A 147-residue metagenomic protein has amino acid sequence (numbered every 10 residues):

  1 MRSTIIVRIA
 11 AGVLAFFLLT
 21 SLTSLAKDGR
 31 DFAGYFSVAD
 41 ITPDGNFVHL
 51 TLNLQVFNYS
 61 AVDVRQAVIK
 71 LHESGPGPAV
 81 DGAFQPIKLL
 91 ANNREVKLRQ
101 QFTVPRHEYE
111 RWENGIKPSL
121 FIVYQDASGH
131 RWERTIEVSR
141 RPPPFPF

Functional and structural regions predicted by a protein language model:
M1-G12: N-terminal Sec-pathway targeting helices
A11-T20: Bacterial N-terminal signal peptides
S24-H49, S74-P76, P142-F147: Low-complexity, acidic Ser/Thr/Pro/Gly-rich terminal tails and inter-domain linkers that flank the onset of structured
N46-N53, G115-K117: Short, solvent-exposed loop/turn segments enriched in Ser/Thr/Gly
Q55-S60: Asparagine-centered strand-capping/turn motif at beta-strand->loop junctions
A61-Q66: Short acidic/proline- and small/hydrophobic-mixed sequence motifs that coincide with surface turns and coil-to-beta
G77-Y109: Intrinsically disordered, low-complexity Pro/Gly/Ser/Thr-rich segments with frequent PxxP/GP/PP motifs and embedded
T103-F147: Terminal connector regions
